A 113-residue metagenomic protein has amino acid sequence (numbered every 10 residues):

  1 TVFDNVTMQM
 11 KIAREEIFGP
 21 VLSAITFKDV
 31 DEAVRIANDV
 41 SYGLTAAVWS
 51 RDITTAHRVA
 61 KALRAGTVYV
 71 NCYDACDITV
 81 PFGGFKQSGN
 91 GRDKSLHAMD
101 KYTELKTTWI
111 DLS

Functional and structural regions predicted by a protein language model:
T1-S113: Conserved C-terminal structural/oligomerization subdomain of aldehyde/semialdehyde dehydrogenase
